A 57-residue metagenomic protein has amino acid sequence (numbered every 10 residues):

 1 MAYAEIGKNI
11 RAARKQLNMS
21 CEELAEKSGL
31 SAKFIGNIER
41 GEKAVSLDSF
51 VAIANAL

Functional and structural regions predicted by a protein language model:
M1-E5: A detector for short, charged/polar N-terminal pre-domain segments
K8-K27, A52: Short basic helix-loop element that most often maps to the first helix and adjoining turn of HTH DNA-binding modules
L17-S20, E39, S46-S49: A periodicity- and composition-biased signal for non-globular, repetitive helical segments
G29-A44: Recognition helix of helix-turn-helix/homeodomain-like DNA-binding domains that insert into the DNA major groove
D48-L57: DNA major-groove recognition helix of helix-turn-helix/homeodomain DNA-binding modules
